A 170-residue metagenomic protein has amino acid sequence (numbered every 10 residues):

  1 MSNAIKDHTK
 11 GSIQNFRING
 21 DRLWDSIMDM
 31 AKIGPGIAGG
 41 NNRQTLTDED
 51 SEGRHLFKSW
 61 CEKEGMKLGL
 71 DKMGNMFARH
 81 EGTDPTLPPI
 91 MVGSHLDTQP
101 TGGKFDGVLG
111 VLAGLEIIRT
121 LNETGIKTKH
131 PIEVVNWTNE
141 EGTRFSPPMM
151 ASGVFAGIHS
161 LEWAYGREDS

Functional and structural regions predicted by a protein language model:
A4-D7, G11-T47, W163: N-terminal capping segment at the start of a domain
M30, V92, T101-E140: Alpha-helical metal-binding/catalytic segments enriched in His/Glu/Asp
G36-E81: A non-catalytic alpha/beta surface segment that caps or lines the substrate-entry region of metallo-dependent hydrolase
L68-K104: Active-site cofactor/substrate anionic-group-binding motifs, chiefly glycine- and Lys/Arg-rich phosphate-binding loops
P88, V108-L115, E123, P148-H159: A glycine- and small-aliphatic-rich helix-loop capping segment at beta-alpha/alpha-beta transitions that lines
G103-K104, G142-M150: Short acidic, glycine/serine/threonine-rich loops at helix termini
I132-E133, P147, A151-S170: A glycine-rich helix N-cap at a beta->alpha junction
